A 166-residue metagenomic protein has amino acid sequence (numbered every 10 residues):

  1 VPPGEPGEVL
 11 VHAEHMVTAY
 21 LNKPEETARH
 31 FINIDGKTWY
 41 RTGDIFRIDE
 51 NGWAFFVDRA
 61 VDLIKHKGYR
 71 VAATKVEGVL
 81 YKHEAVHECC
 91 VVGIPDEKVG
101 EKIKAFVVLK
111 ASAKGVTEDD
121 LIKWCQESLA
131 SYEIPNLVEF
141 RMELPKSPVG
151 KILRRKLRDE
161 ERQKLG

Functional and structural regions predicted by a protein language model:
V1-N22, N33: Adenylate-forming AMP-binding core of the ANL superfamily, especially NRPS adenylation
V1-P2, V9-L10, H66, S147 (+1 more regions): Proteins with a high burden of low-complexity, intrinsically disordered sequence enriched in S/T/G/P/A and R, requiring
A13, T18-A19, E26-R29, T38 (+4 more regions): AMP-binding/adenylate-forming catalytic core of the ANL superfamily
V138-R141: General small-molecule cofactor/ligand-binding pocket signal
E160-G166: Acidic/polar alpha-helix N-cap and adjacent early helical turns within long charge-rich amphipathic helices/linkers
